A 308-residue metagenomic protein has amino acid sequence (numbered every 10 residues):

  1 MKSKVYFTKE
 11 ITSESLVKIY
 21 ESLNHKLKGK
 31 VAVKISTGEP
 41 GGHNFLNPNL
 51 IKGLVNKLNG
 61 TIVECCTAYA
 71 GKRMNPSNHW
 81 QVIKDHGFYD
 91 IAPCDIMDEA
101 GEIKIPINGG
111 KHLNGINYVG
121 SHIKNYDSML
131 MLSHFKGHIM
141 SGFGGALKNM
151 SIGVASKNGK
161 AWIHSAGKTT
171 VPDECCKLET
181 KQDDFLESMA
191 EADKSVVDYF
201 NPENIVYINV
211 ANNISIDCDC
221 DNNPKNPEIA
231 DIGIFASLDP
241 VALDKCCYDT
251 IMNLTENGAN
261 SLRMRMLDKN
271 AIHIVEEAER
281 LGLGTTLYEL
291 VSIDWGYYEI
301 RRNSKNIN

Functional and structural regions predicted by a protein language model:
M1-K57, T61-N308: Extended, low-polarity segments enriched in aliphatic/aromatic residues
